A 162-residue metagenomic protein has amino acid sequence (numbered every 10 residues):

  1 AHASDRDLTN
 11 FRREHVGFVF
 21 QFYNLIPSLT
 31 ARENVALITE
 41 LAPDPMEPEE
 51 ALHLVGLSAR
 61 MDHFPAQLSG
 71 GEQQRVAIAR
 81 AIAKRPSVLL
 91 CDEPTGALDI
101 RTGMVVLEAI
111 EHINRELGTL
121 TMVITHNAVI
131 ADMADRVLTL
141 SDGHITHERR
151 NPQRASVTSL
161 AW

Functional and structural regions predicted by a protein language model:
A1-A134, T139-L140: ABC family nucleotide-binding domain
R136, H144-W162: Conserved beta-strand-loop-alpha-helix hinge in the C-terminal portion of ABC ATPase nucleotide-binding domains
